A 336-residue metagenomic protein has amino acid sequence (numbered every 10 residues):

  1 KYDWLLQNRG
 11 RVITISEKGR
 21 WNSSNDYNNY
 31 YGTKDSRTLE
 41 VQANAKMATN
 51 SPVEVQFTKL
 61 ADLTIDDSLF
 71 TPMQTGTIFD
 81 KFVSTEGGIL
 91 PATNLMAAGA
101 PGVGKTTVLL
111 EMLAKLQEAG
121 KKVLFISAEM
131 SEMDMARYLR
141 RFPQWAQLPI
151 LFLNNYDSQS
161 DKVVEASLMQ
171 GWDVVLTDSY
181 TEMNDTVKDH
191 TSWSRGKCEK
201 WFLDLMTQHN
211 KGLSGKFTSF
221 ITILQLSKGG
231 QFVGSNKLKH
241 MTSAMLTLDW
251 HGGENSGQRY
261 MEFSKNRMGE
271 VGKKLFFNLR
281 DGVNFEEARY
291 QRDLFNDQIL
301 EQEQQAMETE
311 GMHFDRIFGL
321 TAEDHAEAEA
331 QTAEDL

Functional and structural regions predicted by a protein language model:
D3-W4: Short, small/acidic-rich helices and loops at N termini and domain boundaries of DNA replication/processing enzymes
Q7, V12-S23: Accessory beta->alpha helical hairpin/"wing" motif in late/C-terminal subdomains of nucleic-acid enzymes
G19-S24, M268-G272: Short, charged/polar, Gly/Pro-enriched secondary-structure boundary elements
N28, D35-F142, S167: The Walker A/P-loop phosphate-binding site
M96, V174-D178, I221-I223: Structural motif
A98, T207-M312: Phosphate-binding/switch region of NTP-binding enzymes
A119-Q208, K216, R292, F314 (+1 more regions): Conserved inter-motif catalytic segment of the P-loop NTP-binding fold
I317-L336: Long, low-complexity, intrinsically disordered segments
